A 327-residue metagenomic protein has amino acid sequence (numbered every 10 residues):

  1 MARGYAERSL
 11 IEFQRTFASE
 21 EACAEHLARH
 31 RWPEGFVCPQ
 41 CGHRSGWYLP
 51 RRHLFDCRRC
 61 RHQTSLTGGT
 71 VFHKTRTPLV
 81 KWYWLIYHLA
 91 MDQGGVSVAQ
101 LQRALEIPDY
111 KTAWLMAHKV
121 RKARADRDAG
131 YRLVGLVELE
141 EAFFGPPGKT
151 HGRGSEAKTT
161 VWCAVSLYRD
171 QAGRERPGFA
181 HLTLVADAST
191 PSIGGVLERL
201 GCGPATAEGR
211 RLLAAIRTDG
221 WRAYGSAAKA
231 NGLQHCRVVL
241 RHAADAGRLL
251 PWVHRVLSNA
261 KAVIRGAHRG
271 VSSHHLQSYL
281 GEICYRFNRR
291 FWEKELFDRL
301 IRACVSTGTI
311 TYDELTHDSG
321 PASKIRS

Functional and structural regions predicted by a protein language model:
M1-S327: Residue-level recognition of single "structural anchor" positions that define or cap local secondary structure
